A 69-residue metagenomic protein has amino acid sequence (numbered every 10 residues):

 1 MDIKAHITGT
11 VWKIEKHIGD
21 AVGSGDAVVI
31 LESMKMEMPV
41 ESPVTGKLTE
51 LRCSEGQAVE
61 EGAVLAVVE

Functional and structural regions predicted by a protein language model:
M1, K13, G25, I30 (+2 more regions): Secondary-structure boundary/capping motif
M1-T10, A27-P43: Short beta-strand-turn/beta-hairpin segments enriched in glycine/proline and small hydrophobics that form edge-strand
I7, W12-A21, E50-C53: Short histidine-centered loop motifs in beta-beta connectors
G23-P39, E60-E69: Short hydrophobic beta/alpha edge segments that flank linear recognition/processing sites
E55-Q57: A cross-kingdom feature marking charged/low-complexity
